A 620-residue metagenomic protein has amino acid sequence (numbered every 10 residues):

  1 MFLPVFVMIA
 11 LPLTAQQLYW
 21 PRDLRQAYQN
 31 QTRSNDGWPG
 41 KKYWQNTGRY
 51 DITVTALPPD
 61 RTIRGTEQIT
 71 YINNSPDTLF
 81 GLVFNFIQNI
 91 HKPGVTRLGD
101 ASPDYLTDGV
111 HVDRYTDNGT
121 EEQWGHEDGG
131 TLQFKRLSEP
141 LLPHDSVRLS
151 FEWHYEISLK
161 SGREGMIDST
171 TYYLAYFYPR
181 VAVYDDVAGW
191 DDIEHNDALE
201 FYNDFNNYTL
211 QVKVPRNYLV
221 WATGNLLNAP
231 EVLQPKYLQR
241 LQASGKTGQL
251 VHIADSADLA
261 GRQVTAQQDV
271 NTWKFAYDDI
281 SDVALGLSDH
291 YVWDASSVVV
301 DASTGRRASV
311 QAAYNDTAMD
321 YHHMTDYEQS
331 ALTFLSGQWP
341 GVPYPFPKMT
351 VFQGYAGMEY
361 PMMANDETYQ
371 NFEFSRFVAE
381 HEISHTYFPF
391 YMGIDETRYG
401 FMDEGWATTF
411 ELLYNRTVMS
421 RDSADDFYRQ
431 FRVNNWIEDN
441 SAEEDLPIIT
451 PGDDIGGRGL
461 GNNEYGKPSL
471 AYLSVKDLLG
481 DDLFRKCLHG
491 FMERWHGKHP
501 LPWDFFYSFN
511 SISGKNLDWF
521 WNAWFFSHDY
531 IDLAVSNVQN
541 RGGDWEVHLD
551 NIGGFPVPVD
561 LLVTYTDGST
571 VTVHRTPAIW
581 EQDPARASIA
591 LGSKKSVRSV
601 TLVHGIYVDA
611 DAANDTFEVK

Functional and structural regions predicted by a protein language model:
A15, Y19-N35, T47-G48, F275 (+1 more regions): Hydrophobic alpha-helical and helix-loop surface patches within well-folded domains that function as non-catalytic
L18-N85: Early extracytoplasmic/domain-onset interaction patches
P21, T62, I72, D100-T170 (+4 more regions): A surface-exposed beta-strand-loop module
E67-I69, N73, F84-F86, D145-L159 (+3 more regions): Short, hydrophobic/aromatic-enriched beta-strand segments in well-ordered soluble domains
L79-E121, A175, K213-Y218, T564-R575: Solvent-exposed beta-hairpin/edge-strand motifs
G94-Y105, H154-Y208, N228-A229, I606-K620: Glycine/proline-rich low-complexity spacer/linker segments in large multi-domain proteins
D185, E200-E380, T409: Hydrophobic helix-coil surface modules that form long, contiguous segments used for peptide/substrate interaction
W221-A222, V538-V603: Beta-strand-rich binding/interaction modules
